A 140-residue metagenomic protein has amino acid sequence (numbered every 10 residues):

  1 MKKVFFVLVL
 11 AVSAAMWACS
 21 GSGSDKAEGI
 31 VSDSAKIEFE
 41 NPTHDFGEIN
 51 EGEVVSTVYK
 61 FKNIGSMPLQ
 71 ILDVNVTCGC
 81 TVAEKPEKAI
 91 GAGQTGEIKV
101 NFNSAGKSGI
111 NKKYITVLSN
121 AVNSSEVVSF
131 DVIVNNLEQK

Functional and structural regions predicted by a protein language model:
M1-E28: Bacterial Sec-dependent N-terminal signal peptides
C19-I49, K60, V122-K140: Long, low-complexity ectodomains and other extracytoplasmic segments of secretory-pathway proteins
H44, Q94-V100: Short strand-edge motifs at loop-to-beta-strand transitions and within beta-strands of extracellular beta-rich domains
I49-G52, G93-T95: Solvent-exposed, conformationally flexible loop/turn segments
E51-V58, K107-Y114: Short, solvent-exposed loop/turn segments enriched in Ser/Thr/Gly
F61-G65: Asparagine-centered strand-capping/turn motif at beta-strand->loop junctions
S66-Q94: Surface-exposed binding patches on compact interaction domains or structured appendages
N103-G109, N120: Short, surface-exposed loop/turn segments at beta-strand-coil junctions that are enriched for proline with nearby
